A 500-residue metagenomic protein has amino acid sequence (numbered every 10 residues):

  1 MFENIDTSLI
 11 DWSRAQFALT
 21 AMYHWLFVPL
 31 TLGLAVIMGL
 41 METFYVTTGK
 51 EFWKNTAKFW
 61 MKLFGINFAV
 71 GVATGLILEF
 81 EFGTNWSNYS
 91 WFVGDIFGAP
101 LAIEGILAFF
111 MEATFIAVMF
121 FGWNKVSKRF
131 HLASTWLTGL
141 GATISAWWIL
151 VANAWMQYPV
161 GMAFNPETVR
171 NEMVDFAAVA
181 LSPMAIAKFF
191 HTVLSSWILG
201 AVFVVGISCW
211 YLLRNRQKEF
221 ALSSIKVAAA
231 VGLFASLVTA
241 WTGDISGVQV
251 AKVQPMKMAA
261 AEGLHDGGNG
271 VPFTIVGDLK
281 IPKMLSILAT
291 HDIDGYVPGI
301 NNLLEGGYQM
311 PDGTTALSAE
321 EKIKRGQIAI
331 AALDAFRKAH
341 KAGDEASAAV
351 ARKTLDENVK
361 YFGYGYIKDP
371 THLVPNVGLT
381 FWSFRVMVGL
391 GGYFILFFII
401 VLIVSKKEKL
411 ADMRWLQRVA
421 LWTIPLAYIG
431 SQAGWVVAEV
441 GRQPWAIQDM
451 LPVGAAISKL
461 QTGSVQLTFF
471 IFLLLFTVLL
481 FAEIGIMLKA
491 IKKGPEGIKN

Functional and structural regions predicted by a protein language model:
M1-N500: Polytopic transmembrane helical bundles with strong interfacial aromatic enrichment
